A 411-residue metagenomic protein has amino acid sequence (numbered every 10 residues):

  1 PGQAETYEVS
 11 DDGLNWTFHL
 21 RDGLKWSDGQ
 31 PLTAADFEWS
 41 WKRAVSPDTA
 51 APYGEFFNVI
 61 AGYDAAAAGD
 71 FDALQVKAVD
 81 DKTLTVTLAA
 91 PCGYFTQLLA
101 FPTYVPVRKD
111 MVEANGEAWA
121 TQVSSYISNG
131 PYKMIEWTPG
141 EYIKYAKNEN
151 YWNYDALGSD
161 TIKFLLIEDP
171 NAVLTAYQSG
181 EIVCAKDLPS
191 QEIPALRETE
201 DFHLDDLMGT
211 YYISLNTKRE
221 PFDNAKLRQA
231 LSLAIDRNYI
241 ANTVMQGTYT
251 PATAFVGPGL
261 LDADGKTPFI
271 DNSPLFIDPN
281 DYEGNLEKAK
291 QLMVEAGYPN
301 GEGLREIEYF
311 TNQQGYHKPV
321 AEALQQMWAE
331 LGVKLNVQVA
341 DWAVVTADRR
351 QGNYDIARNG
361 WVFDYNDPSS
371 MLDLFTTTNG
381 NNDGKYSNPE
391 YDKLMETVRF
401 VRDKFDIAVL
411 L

Functional and structural regions predicted by a protein language model:
E5-Y53, T85, A176-S179, P221: Aromatic- and charge-enriched surface segment that lines or borders ligand/interaction sites
H19, L32, E38, P52-D110: Surface-exposed binding/hinge segments that line and control ligand-binding clefts or catalytic entry sites
G29, V183-C184, Y309, Q326-T376 (+2 more regions): Periplasmic binding protein-like
F71, D81, L88-L157, T161 (+3 more regions): Gly/Pro-rich hinge or "lid" segments in bacterial periplasmic/extracellular proteins
V76, I277-E283, N336-V345, S370-L411: Extracytoplasmic/peripheral linker and loop segments enriched in polar/acidic and small residues with frequent Thr/Pro
L99, K218, F222-D264, V320: Periplasmic-binding protein-like
E117, E149-A195, Q325, K334: Ligand-site clamp/hinge motif
T250-E295, Q314-K318: Structural transition elements
